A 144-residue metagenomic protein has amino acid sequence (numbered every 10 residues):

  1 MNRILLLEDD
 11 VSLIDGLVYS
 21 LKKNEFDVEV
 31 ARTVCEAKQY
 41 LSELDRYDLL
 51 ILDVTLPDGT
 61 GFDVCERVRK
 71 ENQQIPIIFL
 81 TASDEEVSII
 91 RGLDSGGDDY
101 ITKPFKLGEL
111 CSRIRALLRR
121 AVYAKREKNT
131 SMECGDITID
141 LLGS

Functional and structural regions predicted by a protein language model:
M1-Y123: N-terminal/domain-start alpha-helical segments
A116-S144: Short, Lys/Arg-enriched segments at the junction into DNA-binding effector domains of transcriptional regulators
